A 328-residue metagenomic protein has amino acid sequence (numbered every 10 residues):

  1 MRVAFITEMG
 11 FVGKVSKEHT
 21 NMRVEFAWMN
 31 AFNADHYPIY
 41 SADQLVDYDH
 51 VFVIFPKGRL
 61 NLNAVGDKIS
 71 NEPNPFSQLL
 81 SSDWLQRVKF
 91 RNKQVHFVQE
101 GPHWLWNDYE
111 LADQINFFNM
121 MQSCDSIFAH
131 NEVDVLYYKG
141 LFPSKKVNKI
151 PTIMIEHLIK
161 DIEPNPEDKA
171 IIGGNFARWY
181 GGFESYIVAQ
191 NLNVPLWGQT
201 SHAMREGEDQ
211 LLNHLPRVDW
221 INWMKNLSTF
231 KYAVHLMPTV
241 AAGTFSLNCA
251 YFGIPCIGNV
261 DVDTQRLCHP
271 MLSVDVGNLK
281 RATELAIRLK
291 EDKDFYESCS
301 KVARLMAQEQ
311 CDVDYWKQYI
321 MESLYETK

Functional and structural regions predicted by a protein language model:
A4-F5, N33-D125, A129-Y137: Extended catalytic core of nucleotide-activated donor transferases of GT-like folds
K14-N21, E156-W220: Conserved catalytic-core segment of nucleotide-activated headgroup transferases in glycan assembly
H103, V133, K149-K160, H202-M204: Short beta-strand->alpha-helix junction loop in the catalytic core of nucleotide-activated group-transfer enzymes
D219-K231, Y251: Short acidic alpha-helix that forms the nucleotide-activated donor recognition element in Leloir-type transferases
M224, S246-F252, Q265: Short alpha-helical segment that forms part of, or immediately flanks, the ligand-binding pocket in carbohydrate-active
S228-A241, I254: Acidic donor-binding loop of glycosyltransferase active sites
P270-K280, I287-K293: Conserved acidic donor-binding segment of nucleotide-sugar-dependent glycosyltransferases
E291-Y325: A charged, aromatic-enriched C-terminal amphipathic alpha-helix characteristic of glycosyltransferases across folds
